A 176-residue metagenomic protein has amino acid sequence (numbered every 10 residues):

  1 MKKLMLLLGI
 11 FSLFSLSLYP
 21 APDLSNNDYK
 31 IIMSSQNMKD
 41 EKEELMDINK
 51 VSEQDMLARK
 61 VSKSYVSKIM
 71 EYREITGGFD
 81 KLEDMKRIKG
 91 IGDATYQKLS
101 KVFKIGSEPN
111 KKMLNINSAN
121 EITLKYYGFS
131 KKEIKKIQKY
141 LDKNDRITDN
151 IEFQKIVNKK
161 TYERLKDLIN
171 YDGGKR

Functional and structural regions predicted by a protein language model:
M1-D55, D93, Q97-K101, I105-I122 (+1 more regions): N-terminal, intrinsically disordered low-complexity tails/presequences enriched in Lys/Ser/Pro and small residues
E41-R87: N-terminal, post-signal-peptide region of Sec/Tat-exported proteins
K60, T76, G128-K131, N144: Residues at alpha-helix boundaries and short interhelical turns
S62-K63, G92, S130-K131, N158: Small-residue hinge/turn detector
V66, I134-K135: Short, leucine-enriched amphipathic alpha-helices that occur as contiguous helical runs
M70-I122, K136-G174: Accessory alpha-helical DNA-binding modules that contact the DNA backbone or grooves
